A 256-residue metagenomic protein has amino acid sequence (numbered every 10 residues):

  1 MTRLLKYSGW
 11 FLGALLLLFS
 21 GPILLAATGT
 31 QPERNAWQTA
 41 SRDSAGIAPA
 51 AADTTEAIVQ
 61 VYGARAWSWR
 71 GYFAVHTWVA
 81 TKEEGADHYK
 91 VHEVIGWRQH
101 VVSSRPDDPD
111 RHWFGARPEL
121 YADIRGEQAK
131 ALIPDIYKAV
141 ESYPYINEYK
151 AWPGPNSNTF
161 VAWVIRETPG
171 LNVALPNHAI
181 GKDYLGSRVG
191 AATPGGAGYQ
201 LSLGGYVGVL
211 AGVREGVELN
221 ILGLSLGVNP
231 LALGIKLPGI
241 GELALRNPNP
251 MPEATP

Functional and structural regions predicted by a protein language model:
T2-P32, A36-S44, S142-P256: Activation targets extended, charge/polar-rich intrinsically disordered C-terminal tails
S8, V79, I136-K138: Generic hydrophobic, helix-prone segments enriched in Leu/Val/Ile
G29-I124, I146-A151, N229-L243: Glycine-rich catalytic cores of cysteine/serine-nucleophile enzymes that process amide/ester linkages in cell-envelope
W37, P49-A51, A64, S104 (+6 more regions): Homeobox/homeodomain signature
H76, A131, D135, N156-W163: Extracytoplasmic/secreted proteins, especially bacterial periplasmic and envelope-associated proteins
R125-E141: A structural motif
